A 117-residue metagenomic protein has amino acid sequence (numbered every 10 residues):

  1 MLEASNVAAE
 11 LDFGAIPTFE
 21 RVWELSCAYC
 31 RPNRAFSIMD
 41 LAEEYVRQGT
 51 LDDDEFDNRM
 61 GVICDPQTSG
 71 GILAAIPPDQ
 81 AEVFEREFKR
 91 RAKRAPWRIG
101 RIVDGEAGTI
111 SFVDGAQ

Functional and structural regions predicted by a protein language model:
M1-Q117: Glycine-/charge-enriched secondary-structure boundary and capping motifs
